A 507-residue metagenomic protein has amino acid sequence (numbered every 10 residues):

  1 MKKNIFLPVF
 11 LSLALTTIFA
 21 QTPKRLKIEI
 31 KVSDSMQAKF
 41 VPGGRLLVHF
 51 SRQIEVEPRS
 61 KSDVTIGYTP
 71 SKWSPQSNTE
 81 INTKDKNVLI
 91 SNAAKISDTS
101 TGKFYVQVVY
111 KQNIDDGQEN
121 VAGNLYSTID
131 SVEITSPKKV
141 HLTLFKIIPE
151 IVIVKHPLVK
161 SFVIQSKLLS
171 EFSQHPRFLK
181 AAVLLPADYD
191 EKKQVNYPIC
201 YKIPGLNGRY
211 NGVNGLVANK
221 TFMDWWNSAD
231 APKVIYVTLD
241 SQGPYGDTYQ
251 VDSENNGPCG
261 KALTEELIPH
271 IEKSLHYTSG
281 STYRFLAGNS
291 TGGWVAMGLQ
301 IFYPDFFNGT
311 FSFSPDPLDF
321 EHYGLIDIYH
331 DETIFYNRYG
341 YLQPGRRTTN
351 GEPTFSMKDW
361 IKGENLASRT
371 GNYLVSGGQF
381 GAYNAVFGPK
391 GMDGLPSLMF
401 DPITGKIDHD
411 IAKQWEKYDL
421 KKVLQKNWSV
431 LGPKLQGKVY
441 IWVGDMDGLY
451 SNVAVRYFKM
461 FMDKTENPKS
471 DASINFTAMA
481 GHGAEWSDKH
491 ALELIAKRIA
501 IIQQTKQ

Functional and structural regions predicted by a protein language model:
M1-L26: Bacterial Sec-dependent N-terminal signal peptides
F19, I28-I30, I441, I499: Generic low-polarity alpha-helical segments
T22-D34, A38-L46, K180: Contiguous beta-strand segments within globular domains
S35, R52-I54, S60-V88, A94-Q507: Non-catalytic cap/lid and distal C-terminal segments of serine-dependent acyl enzymes
